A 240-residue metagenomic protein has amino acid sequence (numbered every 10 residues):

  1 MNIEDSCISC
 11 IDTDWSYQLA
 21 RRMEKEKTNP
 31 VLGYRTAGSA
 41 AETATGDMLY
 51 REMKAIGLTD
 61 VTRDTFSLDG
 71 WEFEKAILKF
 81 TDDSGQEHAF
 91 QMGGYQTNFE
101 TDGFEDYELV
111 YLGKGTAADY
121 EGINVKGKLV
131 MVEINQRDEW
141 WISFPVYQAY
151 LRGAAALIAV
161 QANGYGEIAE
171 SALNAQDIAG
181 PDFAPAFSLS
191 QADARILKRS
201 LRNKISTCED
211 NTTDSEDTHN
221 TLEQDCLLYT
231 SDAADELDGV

Functional and structural regions predicted by a protein language model:
N2, C10-D14, Q18-K126: Noncatalytic luminal/extracellular "stalk/propeptide" segments of secretory-pathway proteins
E24-K27, M53, I158, L201-I205: Structural signal for hydrophobic packing residues in well-ordered secondary-structure cores of soluble enzyme domains
V31, D69, D138, Y165 (+1 more regions): Surface-exposed, flexible loop/turn segments at secondary-structure boundaries
A37, F90-P185: Extracellular/luminal Protease-associated
V130, D235-E236: Disulfide-stabilized cysteine-rich extracellular repeat microdomains
F187-D225: Long, well-ordered, tryptophan-enriched scaffold segments
C226, L237-V240: N-terminal low-complexity segments that are often proline-rich with Ser/Thr-Pro
Y229-A234: Conserved small/polar residues in nucleotide/adenosyl-binding loops
